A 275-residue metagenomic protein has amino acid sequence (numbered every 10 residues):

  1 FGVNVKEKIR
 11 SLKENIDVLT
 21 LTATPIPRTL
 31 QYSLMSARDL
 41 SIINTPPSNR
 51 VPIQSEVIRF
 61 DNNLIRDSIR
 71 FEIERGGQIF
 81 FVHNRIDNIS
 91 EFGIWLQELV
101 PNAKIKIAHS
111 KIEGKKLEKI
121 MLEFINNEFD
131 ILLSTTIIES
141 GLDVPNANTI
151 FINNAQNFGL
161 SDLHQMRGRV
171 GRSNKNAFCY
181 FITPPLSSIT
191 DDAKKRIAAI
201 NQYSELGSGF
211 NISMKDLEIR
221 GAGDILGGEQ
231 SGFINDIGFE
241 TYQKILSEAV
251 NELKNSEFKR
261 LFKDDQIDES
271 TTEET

Functional and structural regions predicted by a protein language model:
F1-Q78: Post-DEXD/H (motif II) to motif III coupling segment of the RecA-like Helicase ATP-binding lobe
T20, N62-F80, N84, N88-T275: C-terminal helicase module of SF1/SF2 nucleic-acid helicases/translocases
